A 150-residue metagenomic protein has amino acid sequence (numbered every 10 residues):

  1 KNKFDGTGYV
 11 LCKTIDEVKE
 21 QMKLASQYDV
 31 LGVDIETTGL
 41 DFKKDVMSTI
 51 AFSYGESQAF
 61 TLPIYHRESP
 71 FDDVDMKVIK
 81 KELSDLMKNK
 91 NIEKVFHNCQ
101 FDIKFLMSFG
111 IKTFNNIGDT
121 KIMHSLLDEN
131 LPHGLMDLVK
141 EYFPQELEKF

Functional and structural regions predicted by a protein language model:
K1-D29: N- or domain-start disorder-to-order transition segments that initiate the globular core
K1-L11, D41, D45-S48, F52-F150: Active-site-proximal helix-loop-helix substrate-binding element of RNase H-like nuclease domains
D16-K19, I35-E36, I79-E82: Short alpha-helical segments and helix-capping/turn motifs at coil-helix boundaries
S26, V30-K43: Short acidic, Gly/Ser-rich segments with clustered Asp/Glu that frequently serve as metal-coordination loops in enzyme
